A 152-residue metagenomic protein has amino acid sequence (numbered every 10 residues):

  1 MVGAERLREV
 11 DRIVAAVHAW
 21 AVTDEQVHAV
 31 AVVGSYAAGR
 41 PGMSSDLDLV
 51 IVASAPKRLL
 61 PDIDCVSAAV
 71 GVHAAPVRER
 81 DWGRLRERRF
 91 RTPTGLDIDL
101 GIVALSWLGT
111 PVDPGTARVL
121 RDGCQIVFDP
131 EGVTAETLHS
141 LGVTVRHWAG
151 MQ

Functional and structural regions predicted by a protein language model:
M1, A15-V22, A55-L60, V66-G71: A generic short-segment signal for beta-strand/edge and adjacent turn/coil regions
M1-A31: Helical scaffold of the NTase/Pol beta-like nucleotidyltransferase catalytic core
M1-R6, A69-Q152: Conserved NTP/Mg2+-binding pocket subregion across the NTase superfamily
D11, A15, D64-S67, G142 (+1 more regions): Generic detector of well-ordered alpha-helical segments enriched in charged/polar residues, highlighting helical
A16-A19, V33-A38, A74-P76, L85-R88: Short secondary-structure capping/turn segments at boundaries of alpha-helices and beta-strands
H18, V30-G34, Q125-E131: Generic hydrophobic/packing signal
Q26, M43-S45, R84: Short, basic and Ser/Thr-rich N-terminal targeting/leader segments
G34-A69, G95-D97, G101: Catalytic metal-binding acidic patch
